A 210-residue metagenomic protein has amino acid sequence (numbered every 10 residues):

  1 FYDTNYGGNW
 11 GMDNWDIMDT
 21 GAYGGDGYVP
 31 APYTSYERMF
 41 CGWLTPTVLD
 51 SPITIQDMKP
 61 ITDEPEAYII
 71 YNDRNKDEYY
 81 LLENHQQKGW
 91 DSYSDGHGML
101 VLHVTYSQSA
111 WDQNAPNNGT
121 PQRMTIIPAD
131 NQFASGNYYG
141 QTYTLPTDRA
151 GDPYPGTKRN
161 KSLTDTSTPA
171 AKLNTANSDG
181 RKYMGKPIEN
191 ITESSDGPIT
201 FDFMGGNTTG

Functional and structural regions predicted by a protein language model:
F1-G96, L102-S109, S194: Extracellular hydrolytic enzyme modules, especially secreted metalloproteases of the metzincin/thermolysin-like class
N9, T209-G210: Intervening/peripheral non-core polypeptide segments
P60-T208: Extracellular low-complexity, Gly/Ser/Thr-rich intrinsically disordered linkers and protease-sensitive activation/hinge
